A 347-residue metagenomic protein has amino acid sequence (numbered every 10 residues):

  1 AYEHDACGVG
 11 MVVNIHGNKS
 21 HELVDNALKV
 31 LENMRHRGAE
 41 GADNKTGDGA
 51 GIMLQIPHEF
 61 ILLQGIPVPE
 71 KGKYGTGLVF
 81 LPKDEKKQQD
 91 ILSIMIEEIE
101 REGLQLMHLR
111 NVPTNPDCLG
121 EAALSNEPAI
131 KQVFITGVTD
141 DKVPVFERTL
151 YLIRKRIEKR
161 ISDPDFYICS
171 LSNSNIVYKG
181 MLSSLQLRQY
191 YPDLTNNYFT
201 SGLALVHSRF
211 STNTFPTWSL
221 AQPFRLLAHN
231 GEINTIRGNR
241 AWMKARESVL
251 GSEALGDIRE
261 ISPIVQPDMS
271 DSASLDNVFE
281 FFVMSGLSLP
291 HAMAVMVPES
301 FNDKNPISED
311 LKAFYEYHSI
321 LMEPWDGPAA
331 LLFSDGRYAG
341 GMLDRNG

Functional and structural regions predicted by a protein language model:
A1-N346: Conserved short alpha-helical segments that host acidic/polar catalytic motifs at enzyme active sites
